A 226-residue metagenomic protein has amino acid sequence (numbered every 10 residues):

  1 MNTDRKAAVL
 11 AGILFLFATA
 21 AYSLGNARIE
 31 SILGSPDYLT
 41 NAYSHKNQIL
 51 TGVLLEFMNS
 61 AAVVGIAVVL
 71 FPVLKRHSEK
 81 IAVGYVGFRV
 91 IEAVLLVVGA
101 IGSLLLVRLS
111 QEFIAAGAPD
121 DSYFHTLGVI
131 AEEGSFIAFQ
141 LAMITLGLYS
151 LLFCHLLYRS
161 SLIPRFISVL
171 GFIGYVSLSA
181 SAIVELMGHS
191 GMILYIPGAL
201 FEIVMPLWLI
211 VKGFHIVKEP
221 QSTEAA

Functional and structural regions predicted by a protein language model:
M1-A226: Hydrophobic, aromatic-enriched alpha-helical segments typical of multi-pass transmembrane helices
